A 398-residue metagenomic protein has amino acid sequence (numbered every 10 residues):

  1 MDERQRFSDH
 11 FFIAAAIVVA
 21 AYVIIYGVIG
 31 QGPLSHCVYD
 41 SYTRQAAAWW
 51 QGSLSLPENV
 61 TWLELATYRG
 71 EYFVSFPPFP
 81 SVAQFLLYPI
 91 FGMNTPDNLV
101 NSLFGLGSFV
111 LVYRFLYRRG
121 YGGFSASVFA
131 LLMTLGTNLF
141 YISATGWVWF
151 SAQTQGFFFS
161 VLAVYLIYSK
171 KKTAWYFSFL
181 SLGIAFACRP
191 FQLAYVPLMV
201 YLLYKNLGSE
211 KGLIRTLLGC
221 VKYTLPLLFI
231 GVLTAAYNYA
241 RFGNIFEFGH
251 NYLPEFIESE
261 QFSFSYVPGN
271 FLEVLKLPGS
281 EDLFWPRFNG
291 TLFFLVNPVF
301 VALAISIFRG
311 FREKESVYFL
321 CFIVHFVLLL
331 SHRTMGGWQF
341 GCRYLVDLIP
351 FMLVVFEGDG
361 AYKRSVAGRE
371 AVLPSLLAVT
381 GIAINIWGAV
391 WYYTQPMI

Functional and structural regions predicted by a protein language model:
M1-I398: Membrane-proximal envelope and lipid/glycan-remodeling enzymes
